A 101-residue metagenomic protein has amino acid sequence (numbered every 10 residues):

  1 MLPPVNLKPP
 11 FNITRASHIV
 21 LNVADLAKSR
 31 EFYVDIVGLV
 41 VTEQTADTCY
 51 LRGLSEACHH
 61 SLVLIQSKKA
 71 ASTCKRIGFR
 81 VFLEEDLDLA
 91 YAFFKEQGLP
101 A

Functional and structural regions predicted by a protein language model:
M1-A27, C74-I77: N-terminal beta-strand motif that seeds the catalytic metal site of vicinal oxygen chelate
F11, V20-H59: Core segments of cupin and vicinal oxygen chelate
I13-T14, V23-A27, G78-A101: Vicinal oxygen chelate
A16-S17, L39, L51, L62 (+1 more regions): Short, structured motif recognition centered on aromatic/hydrophobic residues
A24, V37, V41, A70-S72 (+1 more regions): Short, solvent-exposed loop/edge-beta patches enriched in aromatic
D35, C49, I65-S67, F93: Generic preference for flexible, low-structure residues
S61-T73, I77-F82, A90-Y91: DNA polymerase sliding clamps and clamp-related checkpoint/processivity subunits
